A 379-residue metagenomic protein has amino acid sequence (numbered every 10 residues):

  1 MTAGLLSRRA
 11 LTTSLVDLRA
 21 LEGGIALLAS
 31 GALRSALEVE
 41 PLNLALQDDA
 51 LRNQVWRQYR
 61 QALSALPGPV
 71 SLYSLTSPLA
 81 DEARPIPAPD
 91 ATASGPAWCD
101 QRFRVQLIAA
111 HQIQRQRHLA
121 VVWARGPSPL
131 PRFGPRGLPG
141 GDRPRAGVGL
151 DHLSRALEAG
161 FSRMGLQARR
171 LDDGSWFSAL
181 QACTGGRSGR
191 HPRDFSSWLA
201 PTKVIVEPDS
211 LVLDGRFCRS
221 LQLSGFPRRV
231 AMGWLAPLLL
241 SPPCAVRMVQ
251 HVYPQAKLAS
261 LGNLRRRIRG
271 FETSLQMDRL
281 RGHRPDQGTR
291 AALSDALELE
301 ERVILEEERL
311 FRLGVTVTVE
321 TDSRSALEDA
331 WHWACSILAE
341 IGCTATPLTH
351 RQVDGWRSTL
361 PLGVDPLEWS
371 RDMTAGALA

Functional and structural regions predicted by a protein language model:
M1-A379: Extended, folded cores of ATP/NTP-driven motor/assembly subunits in large transport and secretion machines
